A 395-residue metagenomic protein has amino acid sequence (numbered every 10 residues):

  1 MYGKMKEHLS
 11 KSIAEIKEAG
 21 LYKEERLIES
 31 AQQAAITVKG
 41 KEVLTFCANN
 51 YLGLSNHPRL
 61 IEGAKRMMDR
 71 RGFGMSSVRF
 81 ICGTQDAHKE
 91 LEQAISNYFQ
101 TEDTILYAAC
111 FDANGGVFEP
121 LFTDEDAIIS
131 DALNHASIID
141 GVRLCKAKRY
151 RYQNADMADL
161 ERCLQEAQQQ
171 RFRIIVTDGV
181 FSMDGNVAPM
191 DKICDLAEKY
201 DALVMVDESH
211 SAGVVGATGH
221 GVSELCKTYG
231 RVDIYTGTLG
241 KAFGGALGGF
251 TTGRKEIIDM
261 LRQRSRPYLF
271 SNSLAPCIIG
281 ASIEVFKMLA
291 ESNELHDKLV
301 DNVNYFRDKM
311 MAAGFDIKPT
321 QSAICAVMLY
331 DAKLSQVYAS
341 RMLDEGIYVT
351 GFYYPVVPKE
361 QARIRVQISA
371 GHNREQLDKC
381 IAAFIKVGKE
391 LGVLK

Functional and structural regions predicted by a protein language model:
E7-F73, A202: N-terminal "arm"/small-domain region of PLP-dependent enzymes with the aminotransferase-like
P58, E62-R66, R70, Q93 (+2 more regions): PLP-dependent enzyme catalytic core of the Aspartate aminotransferase-like
V78-T84, E92-G116: Short loop-beta-helix segment that forms the pyridoxal 5′-phosphate
V117-A136: Conserved PLP-anchoring active-site segment centered on the Schiff-base-forming lysine
Y150, N154-V206: Active-site phosphate-binding strand-loop segment of PLP-dependent enzymes
T218, E224-M260: Active-site PLP attachment segment
F243-M310, F315-K318: PLP-dependent aminotransferase class I/II
D297-F306, M311-G346, V356, E360-Q361 (+1 more regions): Conserved PLP-binding catalytic core of the aspartate aminotransferase-like
